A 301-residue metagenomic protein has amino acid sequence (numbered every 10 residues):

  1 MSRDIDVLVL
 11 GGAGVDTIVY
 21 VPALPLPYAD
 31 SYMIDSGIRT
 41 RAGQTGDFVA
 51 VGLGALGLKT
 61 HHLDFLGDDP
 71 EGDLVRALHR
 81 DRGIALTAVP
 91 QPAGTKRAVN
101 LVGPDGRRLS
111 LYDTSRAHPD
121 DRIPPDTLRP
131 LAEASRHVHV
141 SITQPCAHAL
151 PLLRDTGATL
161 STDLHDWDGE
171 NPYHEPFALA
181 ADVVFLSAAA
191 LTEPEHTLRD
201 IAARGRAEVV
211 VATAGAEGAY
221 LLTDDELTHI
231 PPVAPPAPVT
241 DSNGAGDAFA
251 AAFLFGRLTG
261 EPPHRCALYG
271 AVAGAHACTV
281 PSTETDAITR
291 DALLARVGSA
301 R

Functional and structural regions predicted by a protein language model:
M1-L63: Glycine-rich phosphate/adenosyl-contacting loop at the front of the ribokinase-like
M1-V15, L78-P90, L101-T228: Ribokinase/PfkB-type carbohydrate-kinase core domain
M1-V7, L198-R301: Conserved phosphate-binding/catalytic region of the ribokinase-like
S36, G43, V140, T162-L164 (+4 more regions): Thr-Gly-centered strand-to-loop micro-motif
G46-A50, G72, L198, A250-A251: A general structural signal for well-ordered alpha-helical segments in protein cores
G52, L78, L152, A252 (+1 more regions): Rossmann-fold NAD(P)-dependent oxidoreductase module
K59-T87: A glycine-rich beta-to-alpha transition motif near the start of alpha/beta enzyme domains, typified by
A93-K96: Short acidic/glycine-enriched loop/turn segments that link adjacent beta-strands
